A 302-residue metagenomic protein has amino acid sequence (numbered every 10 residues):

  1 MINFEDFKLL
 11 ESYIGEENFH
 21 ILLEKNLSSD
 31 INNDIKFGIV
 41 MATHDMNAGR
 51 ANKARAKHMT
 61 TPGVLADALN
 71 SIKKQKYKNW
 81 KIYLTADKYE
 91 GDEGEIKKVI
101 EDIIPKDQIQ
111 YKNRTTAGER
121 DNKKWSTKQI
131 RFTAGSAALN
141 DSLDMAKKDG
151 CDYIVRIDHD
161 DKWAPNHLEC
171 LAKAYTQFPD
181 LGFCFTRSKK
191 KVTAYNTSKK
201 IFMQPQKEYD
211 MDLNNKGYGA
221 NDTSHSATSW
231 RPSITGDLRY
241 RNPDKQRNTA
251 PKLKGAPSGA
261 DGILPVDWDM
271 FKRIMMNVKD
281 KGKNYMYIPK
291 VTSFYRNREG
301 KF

Functional and structural regions predicted by a protein language model:
K36-F37, K73-L84, K106-I109: Short loop->beta transition adjacent to catalytic acidic/histidine clusters or analogous donor-positioning motifs
H58-N79: Short, acidic, metal-binding catalytic loop of nucleotide-sugar glycosyltransferases
I96, I104-K147: Active-site-proximal specificity loops/subdomain of glycosyltransferases
C151-D160: Short beta-strand-to-loop acidic/aromatic patch adjacent to the donor-nucleotide binding site
E169-K200: Conserved donor NDP-sugar-binding/catalytic core segment of glycosyltransferases
R187, K281-T292: Catalytic beta-strand/loop signature of glycosyltransferases that borders the donor
K207-P232: A recurrent flexible, glycine/aromatic-enriched loop bordering the glycosyltransferase active site that acts as
D261-M270: Acidic donor-binding loop at a coil-to-helix junction in glycosyltransferase catalytic cores that engages
